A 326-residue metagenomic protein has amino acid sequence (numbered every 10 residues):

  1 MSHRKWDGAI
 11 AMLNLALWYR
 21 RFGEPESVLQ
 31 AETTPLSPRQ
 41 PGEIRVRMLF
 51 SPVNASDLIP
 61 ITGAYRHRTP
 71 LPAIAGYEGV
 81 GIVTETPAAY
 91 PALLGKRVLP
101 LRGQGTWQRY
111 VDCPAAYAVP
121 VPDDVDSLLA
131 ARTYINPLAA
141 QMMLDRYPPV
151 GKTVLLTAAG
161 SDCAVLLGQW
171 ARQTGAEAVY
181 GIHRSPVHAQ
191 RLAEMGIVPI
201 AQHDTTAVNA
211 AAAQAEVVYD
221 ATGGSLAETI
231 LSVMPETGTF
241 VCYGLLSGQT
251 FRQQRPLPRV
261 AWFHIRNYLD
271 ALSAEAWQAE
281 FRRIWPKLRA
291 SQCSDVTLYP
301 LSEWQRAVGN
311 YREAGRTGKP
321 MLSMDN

Functional and structural regions predicted by a protein language model:
H3-A11: Short, Lys/Arg-enriched N-terminal segments with co-localized hydrophobic residues within the first ~10-30 amino acids
W6, A290-T297, Q305-N326: C-terminal capping/lid region of NAD(P)-dependent oxidoreductase domains
P35-V53, T62-G105: Glycine-rich beta-strand-centered segment in the early N-terminal region that forms part of a ligand/cofactor-binding
R97-A159: NAD(P)H dinucleotide-binding glycine-rich loop of Rossmann-like/cofactor-binding domains, especially the beta1-alpha1
T106-Q108, H183-R191, Q249-R252: Short, glycine/polar-rich helix-capping loops at beta-to-alpha or helix-loop-helix junctions that flank or form
T133-D204: Mid-domain Rossmann-like dinucleotide-binding core that forms the NAD(H)/NADP(H) cofactor-binding site
E194-M195, I200-A261: Glycine-rich cofactor phosphate-binding loops and adjacent beta1-alpha1 units of small-molecule cofactor enzyme domains
R252-L298: C-terminal substrate-binding/catalytic core of Rossmann-like NAD(P)-dependent dehydrogenases/reductases
